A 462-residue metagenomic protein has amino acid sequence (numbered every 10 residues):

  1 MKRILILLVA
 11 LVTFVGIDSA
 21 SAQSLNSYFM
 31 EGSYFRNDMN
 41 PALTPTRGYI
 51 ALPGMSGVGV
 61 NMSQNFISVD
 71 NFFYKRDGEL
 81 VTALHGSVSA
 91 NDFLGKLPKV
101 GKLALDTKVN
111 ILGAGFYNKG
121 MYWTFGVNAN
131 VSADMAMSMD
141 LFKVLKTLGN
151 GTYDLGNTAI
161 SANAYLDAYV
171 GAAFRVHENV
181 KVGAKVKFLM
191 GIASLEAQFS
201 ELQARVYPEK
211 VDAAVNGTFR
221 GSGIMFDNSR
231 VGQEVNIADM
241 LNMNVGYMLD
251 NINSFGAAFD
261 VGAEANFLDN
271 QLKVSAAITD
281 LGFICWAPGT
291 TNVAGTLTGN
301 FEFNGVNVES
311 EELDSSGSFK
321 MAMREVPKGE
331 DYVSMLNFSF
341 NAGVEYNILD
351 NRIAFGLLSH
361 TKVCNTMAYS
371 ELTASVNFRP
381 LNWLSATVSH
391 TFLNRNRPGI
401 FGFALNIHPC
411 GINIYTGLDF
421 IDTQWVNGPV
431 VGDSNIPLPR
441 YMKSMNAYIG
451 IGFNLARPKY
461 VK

Functional and structural regions predicted by a protein language model:
M1-L25, V344: Bacterial Sec-dependent N-terminal signal peptides
Q23-K462: Subset of outer-membrane beta-barrel
